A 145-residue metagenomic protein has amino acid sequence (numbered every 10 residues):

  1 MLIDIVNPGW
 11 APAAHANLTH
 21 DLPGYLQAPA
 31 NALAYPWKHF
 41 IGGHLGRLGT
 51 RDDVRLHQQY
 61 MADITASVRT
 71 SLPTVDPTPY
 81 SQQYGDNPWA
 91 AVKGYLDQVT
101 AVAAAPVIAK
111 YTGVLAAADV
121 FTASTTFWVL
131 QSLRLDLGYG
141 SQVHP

Functional and structural regions predicted by a protein language model:
M1-L26: Catalytic core of the metallo-beta-lactamase
I3-I5, I41, I64, I108: Weak global preference for isoleucine
A16, R55, Q59, T100-A101: Alpha-helix capping and helix-loop boundary segments enriched in small/acidic/polar residues
L26-W89: Divalent-metal (often Zn2+) His-rich catalytic cores of metallo-beta-lactamase-fold enzymes
P77-P145: C-terminal regulatory/interaction regions
